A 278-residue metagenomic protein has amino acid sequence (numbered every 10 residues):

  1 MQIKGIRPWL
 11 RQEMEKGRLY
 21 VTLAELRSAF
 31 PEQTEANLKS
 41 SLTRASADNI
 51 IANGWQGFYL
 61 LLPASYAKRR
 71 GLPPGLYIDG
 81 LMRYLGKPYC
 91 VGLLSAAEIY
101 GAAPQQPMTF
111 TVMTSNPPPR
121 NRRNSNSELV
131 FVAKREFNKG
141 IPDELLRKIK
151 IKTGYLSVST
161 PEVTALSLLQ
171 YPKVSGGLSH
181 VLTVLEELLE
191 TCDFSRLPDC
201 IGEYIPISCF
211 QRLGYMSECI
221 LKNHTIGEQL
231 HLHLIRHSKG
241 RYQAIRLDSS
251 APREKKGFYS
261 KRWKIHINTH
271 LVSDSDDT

Functional and structural regions predicted by a protein language model:
Q2-P88, E190-Q211, S217-E218: Short beta-edge/loop segments at beta->alpha junctions of small alpha/beta modules that act as binding/recognition
L26, A96, A165: A residue-level signal for conserved active-site and pocket-lining positions in enzyme catalytic cores
P31, G86, G101, Q170-K173: Hydrophobic/aromatic-lined pockets within catalytic cores
T34-N37, P104-Q106, K173-G177: Short amphipathic alpha-helical segments with coiled-coil-like heptad repeat character
N53-A64, G71-F137: Short gly/ser-rich loop at a beta-strand->alpha-helix junction or flexible surface loop bordering the NTP-binding
V130-T153: A short, charged helix-loop
L145-T278: Hydrophobic alpha-helical interaction segments
